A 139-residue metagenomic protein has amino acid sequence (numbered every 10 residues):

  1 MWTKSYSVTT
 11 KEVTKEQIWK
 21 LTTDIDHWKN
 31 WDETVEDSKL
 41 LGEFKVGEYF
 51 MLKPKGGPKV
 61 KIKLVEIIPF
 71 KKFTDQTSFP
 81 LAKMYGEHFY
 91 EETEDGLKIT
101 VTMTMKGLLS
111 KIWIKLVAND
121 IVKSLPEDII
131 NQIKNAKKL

Functional and structural regions predicted by a protein language model:
M1-G42: Hydrophobic ligand-binding cavity/cleft-lining segments
M1-K4, D37, K63, K98-T102: N-proximal short alpha-helices
W2-K4, P58, K71, M84 (+1 more regions): Residues at beta-strand starts and edge strands
T10, K29-N30, K39-L81, Y85 (+2 more regions): Glycine-rich portal/gate segments that line the openings of hydrophobic small-molecule binding cavities
E12-E16, V65-F70, F89-K98: A short, structured loop/turn motif at beta-sheet edges
V13, N30, K59, D120 (+1 more regions): Generic recognition of short, well-ordered alpha-helical interface segments
E16-K20, T93-D95, E127, K134: Replace "anionic and nucleotidyl ligands
S78-E127, L139: Beta-strand/loop substructures that line and gate deep hydrophobic ligand-binding cavities in soluble
